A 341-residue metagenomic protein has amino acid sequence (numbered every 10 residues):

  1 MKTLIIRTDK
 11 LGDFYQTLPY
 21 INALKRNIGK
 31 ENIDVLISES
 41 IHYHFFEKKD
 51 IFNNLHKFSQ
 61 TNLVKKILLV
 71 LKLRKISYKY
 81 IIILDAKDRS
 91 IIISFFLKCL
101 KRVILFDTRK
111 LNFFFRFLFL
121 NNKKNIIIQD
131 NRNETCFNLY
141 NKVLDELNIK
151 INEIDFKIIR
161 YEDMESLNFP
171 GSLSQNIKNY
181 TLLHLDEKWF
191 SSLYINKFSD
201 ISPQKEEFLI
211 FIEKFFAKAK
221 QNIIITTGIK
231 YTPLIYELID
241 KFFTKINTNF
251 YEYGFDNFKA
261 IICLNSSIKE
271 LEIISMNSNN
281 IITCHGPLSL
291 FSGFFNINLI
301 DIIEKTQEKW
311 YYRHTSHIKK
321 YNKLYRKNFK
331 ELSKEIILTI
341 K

Functional and structural regions predicted by a protein language model:
I5, F14-I28, F208-F216: Histidine-anchored nucleotide/phosphate-binding helix
I5-L18, H42, I83, K188-E206: A short, glycine/small-residue-rich beta-strand->loop->alpha-helix junction that serves as a flexible
I21, S40-F45, I82-C99, L288-S292: An aromatic- and histidine-rich active-site surface loop
I33-E39, I104-D107, I223-G228, I302-I303: Short internal beta-strands
D34-K65, K245-Y251, K320-Y321: Conserved nucleotide-sugar phosphate-binding/catalytic loop shared by glycosyltransferases and other
H56, T61-I158, Y180, H184-K197 (+2 more regions): Conserved nucleotide-diphosphate donor binding/catalytic pocket of glycan-assembly enzymes
I67-L68, K205-E207, E213-I300, E304: Donor-binding and catalytic core of enzymes assembling or modifying cell-surface/extracellular glycoconjugates
E165-Y236: Active-site donor-nucleotide binding/catalytic segment of nucleotide-sugar enzymes
